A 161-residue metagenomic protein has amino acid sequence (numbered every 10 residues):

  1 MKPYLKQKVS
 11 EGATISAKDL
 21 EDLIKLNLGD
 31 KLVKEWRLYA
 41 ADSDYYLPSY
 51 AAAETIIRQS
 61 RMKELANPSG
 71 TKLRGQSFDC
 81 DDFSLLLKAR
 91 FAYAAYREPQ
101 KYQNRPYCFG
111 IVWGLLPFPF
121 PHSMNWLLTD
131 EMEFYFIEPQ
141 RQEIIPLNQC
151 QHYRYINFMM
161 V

Functional and structural regions predicted by a protein language model:
M1-V161: A structural boundary/capping signal
